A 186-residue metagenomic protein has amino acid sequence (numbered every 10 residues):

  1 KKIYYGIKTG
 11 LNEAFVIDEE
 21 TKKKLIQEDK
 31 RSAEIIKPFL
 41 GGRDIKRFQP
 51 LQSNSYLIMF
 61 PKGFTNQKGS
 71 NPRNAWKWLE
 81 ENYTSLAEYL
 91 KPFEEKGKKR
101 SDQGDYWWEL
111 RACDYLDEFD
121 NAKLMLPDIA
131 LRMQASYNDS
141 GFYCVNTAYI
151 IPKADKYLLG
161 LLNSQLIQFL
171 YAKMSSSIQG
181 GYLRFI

Functional and structural regions predicted by a protein language model:
K1-I186: Polybasic, glycine- and aromatic-enriched phosphate-binding surface used to engage nucleic acids
